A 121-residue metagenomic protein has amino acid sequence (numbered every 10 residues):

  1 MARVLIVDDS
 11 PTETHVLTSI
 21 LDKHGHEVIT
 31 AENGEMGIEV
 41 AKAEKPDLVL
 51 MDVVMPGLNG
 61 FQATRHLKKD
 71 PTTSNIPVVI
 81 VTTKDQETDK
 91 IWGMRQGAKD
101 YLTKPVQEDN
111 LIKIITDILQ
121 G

Functional and structural regions predicted by a protein language model:
H15-K23: Charged docking surfaces used in two-component/phosphorelay signaling
G25-E32, V40: Short hydrophobic/Thr-rich beta-strand motif most characteristic of the beta2 strand and flanking loop of CheY-like
E44-L50: Active-site beta3 strand of CheY-like receiver
M55: Receiver (REC) domain active-site loop signature in two-component systems and cognate sites in sensor histidine kinases
V106-I115: C-terminal output helix
